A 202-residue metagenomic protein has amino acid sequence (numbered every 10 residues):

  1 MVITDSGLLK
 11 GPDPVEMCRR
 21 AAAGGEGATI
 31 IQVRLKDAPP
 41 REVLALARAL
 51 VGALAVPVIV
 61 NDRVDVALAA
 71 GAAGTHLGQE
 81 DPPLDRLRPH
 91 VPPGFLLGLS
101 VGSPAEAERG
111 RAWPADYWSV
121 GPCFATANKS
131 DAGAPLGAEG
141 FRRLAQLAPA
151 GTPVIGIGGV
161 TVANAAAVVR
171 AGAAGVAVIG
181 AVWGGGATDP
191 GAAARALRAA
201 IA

Functional and structural regions predicted by a protein language model:
M1-D81, P89-D116, E139, R143-V154 (+2 more regions): Conserved N-terminal beta1-alpha1 strand-loop-helix module at the mouth
A67, F124-S130, G184: A short acidic, helix-capping loop that chelates divalent metal ions and anchors anionic groups
D116-C123, I179: Non-cysteine beta-strand/loop elements that form the S-adenosyl-L-methionine
C123-A125, V160-V162: Short acidic/polar capping segments at secondary-structure boundaries
N128-G133, I155: Short, glycine/charged-rich beta-strand-loop motifs at protein surfaces that mediate ligand recognition and catalysis
A174-V178: Acidic, Mg2+-coordinating phosphoryl-transfer loop and its flanking beta/alpha structural elements, shared across
